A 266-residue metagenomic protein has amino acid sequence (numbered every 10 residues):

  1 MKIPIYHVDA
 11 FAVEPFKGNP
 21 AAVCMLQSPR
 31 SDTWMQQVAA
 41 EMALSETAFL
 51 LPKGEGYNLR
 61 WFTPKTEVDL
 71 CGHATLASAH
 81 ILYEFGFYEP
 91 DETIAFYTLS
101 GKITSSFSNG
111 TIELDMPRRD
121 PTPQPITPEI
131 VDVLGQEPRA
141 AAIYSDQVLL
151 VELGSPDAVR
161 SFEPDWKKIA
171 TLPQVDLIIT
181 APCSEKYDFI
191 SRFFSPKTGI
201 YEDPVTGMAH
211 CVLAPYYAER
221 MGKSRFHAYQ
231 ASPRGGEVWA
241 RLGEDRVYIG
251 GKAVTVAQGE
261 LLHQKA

Functional and structural regions predicted by a protein language model:
M1-L70, L76-A266: Active-site proximal loop and beta-alpha junction motif in alpha/beta enzyme cores
